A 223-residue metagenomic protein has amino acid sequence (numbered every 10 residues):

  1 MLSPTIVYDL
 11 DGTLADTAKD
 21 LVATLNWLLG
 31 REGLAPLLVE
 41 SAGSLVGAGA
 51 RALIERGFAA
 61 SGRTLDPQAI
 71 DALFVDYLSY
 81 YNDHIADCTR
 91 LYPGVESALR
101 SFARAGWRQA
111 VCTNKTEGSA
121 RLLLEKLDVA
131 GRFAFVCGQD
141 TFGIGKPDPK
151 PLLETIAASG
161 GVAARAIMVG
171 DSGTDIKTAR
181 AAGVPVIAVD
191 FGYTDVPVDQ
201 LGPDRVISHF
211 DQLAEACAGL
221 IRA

Functional and structural regions predicted by a protein language model:
M1-P4, E40, A103, E117 (+1 more regions): Asp-based, Mg2+/Mn2+-dependent phosphohydrolase catalytic module
M1-S44, R51: Active-site neighborhood of HAD-like aspartate-dependent phosphohydrolases
L2, N82-V111, E117-R121, K146-P149: Short, acidic loop-to-helix structural element flanking the phosphoryl-transfer center in phosphate-processing enzymes
V7, L14, L91, Q109-C112 (+2 more regions): Conserved SAM-binding loop
V22, N26, G47, R51-E55 (+4 more regions): An amphipathic alpha-helix signature
L28-L29, G49-L65, L123, T155-I156: Helix-loop "lid/cap" segments that line or gate small-molecule binding pockets
A35, R108, P185: Residue-level detector of anion-binding/catalytic polar loops
A59-S97: Metal-dependent phosphoesterase signature
